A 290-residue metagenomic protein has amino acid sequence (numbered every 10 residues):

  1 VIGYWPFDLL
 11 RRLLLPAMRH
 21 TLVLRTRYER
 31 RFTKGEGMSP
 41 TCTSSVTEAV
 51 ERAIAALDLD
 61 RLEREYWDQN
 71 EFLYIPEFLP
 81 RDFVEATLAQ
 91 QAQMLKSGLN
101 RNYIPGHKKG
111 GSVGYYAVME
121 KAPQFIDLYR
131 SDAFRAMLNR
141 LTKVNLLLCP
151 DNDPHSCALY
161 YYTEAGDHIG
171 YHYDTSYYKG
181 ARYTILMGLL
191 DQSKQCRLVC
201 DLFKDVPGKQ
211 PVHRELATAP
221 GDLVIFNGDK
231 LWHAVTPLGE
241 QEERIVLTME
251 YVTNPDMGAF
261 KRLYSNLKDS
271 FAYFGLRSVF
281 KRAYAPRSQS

Functional and structural regions predicted by a protein language model:
V1-D68, N266-S290: Fe(II)/2-oxoglutarate
L24, S176, P237: Alpha-helical and His/Cys-centered functional microenvironments
T41-V46, V50-R140: Non-heme Fe(II)/2-oxoglutarate
P76, T236, T248: Residue-level detector of conserved, well-ordered beta-strand and adjacent loop positions that form binding/recognition
F78, F83, K179-A181, A234 (+1 more regions): Active-site-proximal flexible loops/turns
Y103-I104, K261-N266: Short, flexible loop/turn segments with low-complexity composition
I126, A136-K230, E242-V246, T253-K261: Catalytic core of non-heme Fe(II) oxygenases with the double-stranded beta-helix
W232-L238: Short, Lys/Arg- and Gly-enriched loop/turn segments at beta-strand edges
